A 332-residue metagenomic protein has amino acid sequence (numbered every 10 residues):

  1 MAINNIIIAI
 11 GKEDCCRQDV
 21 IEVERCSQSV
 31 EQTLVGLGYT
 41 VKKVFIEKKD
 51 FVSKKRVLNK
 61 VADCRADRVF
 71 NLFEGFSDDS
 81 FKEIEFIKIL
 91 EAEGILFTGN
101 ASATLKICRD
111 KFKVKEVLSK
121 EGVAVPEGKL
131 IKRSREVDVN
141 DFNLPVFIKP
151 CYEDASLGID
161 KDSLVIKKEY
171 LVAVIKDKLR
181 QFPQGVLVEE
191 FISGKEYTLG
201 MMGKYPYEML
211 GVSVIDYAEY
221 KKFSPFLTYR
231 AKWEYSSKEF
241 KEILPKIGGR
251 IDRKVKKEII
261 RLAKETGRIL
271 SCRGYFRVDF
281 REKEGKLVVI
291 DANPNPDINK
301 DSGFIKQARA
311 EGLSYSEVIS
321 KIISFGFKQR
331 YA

Functional and structural regions predicted by a protein language model:
M1-L96, A103, R109, K132-D138 (+2 more regions): ATP-binding N-terminal substructure of ATP-dependent carboxylate-amine bond-forming enzymes
A2-I10, Q28, V61-A62, L105-L187 (+1 more regions): Active-site nucleotide/adenylate-binding loops and adjacent lid/helix of ATP-dependent enzymes
V41, L96-F97, V125, V146 (+1 more regions): Hydrophobic beta-strand scaffold residues
V146, G203, D291-P294: Short beta-strand elements
K168-K254, E258, E282, V288: Phosphate-binding site of ATP-dependent enzymes
R250-A332: ATP-dependent carboxylate activation and anion-phosphoryl transfer catalytic cores that bind Mg-ATP to form
